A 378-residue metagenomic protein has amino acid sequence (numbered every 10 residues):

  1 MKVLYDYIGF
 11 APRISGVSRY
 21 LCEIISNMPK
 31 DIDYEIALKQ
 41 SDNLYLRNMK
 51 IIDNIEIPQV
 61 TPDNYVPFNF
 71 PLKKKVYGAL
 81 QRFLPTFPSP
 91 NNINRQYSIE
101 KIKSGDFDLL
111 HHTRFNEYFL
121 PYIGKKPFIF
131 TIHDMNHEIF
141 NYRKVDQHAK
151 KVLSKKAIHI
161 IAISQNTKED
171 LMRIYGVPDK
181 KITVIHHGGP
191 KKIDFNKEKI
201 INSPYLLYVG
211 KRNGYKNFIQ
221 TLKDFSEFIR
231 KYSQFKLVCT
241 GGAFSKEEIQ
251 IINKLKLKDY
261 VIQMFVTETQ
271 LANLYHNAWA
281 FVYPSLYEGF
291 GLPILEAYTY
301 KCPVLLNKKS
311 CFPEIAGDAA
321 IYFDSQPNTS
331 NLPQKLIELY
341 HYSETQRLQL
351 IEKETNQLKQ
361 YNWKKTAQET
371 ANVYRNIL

Functional and structural regions predicted by a protein language model:
M1-L378: Carbohydrate transferase catalytic cores enriched for Leloir-type hexosyltransferases
